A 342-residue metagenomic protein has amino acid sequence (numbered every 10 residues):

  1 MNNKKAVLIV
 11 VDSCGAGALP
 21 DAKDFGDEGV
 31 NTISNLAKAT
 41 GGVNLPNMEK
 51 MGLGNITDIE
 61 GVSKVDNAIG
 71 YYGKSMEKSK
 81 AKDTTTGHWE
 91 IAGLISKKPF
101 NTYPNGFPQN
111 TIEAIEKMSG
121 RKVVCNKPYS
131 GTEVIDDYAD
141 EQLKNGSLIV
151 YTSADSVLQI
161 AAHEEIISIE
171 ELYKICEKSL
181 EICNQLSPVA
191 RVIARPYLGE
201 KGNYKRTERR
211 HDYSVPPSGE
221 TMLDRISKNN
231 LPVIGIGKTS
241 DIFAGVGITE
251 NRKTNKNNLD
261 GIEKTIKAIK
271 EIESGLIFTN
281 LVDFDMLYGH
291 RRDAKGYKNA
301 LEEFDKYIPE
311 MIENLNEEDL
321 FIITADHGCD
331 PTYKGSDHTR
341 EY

Functional and structural regions predicted by a protein language model:
M1-Y342: Feature captures the catalytic ectodomains and active-site-proximal regions of enzymes that hydrolyze or transfer
